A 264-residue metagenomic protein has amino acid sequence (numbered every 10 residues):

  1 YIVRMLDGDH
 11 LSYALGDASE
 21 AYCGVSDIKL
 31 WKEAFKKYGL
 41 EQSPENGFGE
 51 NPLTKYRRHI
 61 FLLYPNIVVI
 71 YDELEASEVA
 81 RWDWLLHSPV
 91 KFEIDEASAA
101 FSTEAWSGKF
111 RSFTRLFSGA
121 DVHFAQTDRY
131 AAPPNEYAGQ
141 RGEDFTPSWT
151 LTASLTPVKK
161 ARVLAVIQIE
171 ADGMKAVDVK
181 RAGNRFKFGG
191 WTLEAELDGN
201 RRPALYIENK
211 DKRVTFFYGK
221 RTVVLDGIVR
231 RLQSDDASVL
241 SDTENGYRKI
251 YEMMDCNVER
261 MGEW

Functional and structural regions predicted by a protein language model:
Y1-W264: CBM-like, beta-strand-rich accessory domains located in the C-terminal region of large, secreted polysaccharide-active
